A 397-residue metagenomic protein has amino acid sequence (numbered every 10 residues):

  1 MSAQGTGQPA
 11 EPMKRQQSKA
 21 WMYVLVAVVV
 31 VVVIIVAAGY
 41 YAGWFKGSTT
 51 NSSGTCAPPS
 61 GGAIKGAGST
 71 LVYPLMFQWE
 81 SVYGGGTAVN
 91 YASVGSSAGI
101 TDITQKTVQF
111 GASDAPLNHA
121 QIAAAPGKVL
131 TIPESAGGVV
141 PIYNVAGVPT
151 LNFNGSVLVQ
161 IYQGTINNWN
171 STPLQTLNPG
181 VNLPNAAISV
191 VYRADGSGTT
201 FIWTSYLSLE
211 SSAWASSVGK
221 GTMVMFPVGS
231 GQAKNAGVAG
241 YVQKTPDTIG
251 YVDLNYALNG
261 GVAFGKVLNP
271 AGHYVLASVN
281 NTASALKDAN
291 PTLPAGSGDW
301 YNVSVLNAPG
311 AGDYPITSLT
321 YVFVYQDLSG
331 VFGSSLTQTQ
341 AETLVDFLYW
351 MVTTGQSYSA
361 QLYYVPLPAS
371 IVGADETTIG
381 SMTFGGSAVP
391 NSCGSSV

Functional and structural regions predicted by a protein language model:
S2, P12-Q17, G43-V397: Flexible loop/hinge segments at secondary-structure junctions
Q4-G7, A27: N-terminal targeting signals for export/organelle localization
Q17-Y23: Extracellular juxtamembrane-to-transmembrane boundary of type I single-pass membrane glycoproteins
A20, V32-V33, G43: Alpha-helical transmembrane anchor segments and their immediate juxtamembrane flanks, especially terminal single-pass
V26-A38: Core hydrophobic alpha-helical transmembrane segments of single-pass membrane proteins
